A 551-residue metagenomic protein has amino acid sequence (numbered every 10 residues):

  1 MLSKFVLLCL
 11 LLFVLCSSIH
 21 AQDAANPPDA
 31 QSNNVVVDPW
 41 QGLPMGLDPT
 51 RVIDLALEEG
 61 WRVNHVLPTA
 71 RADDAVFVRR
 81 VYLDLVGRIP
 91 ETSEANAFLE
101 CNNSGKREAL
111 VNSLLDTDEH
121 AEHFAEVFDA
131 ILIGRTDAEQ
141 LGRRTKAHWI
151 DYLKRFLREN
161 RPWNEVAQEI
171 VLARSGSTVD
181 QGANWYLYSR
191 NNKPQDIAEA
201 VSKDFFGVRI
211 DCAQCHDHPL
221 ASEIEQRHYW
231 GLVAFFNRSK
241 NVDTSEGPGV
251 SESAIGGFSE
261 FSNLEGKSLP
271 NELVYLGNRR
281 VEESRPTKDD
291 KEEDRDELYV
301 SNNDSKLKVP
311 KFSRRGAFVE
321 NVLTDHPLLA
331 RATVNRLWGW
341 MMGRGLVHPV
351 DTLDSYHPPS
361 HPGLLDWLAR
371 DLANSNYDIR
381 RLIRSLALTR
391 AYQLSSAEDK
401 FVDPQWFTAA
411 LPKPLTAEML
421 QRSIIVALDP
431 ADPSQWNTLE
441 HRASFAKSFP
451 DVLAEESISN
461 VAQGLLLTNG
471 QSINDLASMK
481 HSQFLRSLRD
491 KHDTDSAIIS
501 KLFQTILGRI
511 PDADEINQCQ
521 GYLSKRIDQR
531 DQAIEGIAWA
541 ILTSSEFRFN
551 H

Functional and structural regions predicted by a protein language model:
M1-F5: Positively charged n-region of N-terminal signal peptides that target proteins for export
V6-S17: Bacterial N-terminal signal peptides
Q22-E58: N-terminal pre-domain segments of enzymes
L47-R79, I89-D116, I133-L428, E455 (+3 more regions): Primarily short, surface-exposed interaction patches in extracytoplasmic proteins
L83-D84: Post-BTB helical module
D118, E122: Metal- or metallocofactor-binding catalytic centers and their adjacent structured scaffolds across diverse enzyme
I425-N469, N474-S478: Long, His/Glu/Asp-enriched segments that create or flank divalent metal/ion-associated functional microenvironments
